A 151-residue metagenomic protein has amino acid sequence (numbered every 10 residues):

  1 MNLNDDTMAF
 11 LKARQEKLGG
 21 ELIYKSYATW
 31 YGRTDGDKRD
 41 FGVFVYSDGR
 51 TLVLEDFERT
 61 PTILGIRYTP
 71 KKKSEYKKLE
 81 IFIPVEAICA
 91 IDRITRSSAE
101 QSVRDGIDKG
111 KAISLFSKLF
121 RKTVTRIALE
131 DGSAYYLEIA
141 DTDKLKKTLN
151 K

Functional and structural regions predicted by a protein language model:
M1-R67, E75-K78: Anionic N-terminal interaction surfaces
L3-N4, M8-A9, K71-K151: Acidic, Ser/Thr- and proline-rich intrinsically disordered linker/docking segments of eukaryotic scaffolds
